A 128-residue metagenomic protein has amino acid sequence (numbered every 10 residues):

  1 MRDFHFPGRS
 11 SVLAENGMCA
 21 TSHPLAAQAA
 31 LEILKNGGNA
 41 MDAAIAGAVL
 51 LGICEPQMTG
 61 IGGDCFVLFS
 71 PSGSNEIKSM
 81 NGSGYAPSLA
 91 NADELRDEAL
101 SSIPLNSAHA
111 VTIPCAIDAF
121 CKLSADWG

Functional and structural regions predicted by a protein language model:
M1-Q28, E32, A40-G128: Noncatalytic scaffold domains of N-terminal-nucleophile
